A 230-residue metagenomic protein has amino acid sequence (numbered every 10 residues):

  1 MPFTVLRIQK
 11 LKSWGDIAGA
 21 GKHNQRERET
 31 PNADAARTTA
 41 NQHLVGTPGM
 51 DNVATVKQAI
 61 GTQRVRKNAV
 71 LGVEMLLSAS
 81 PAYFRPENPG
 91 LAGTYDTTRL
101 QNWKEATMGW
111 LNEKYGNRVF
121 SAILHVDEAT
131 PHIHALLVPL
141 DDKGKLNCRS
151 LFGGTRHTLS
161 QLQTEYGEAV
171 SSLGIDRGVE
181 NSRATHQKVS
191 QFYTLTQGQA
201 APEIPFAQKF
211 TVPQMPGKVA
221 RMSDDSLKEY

Functional and structural regions predicted by a protein language model:
M1-Y230: N-terminal nicking endonuclease/strand-transfer module with a His-rich metal-binding environment and a catalytic Tyr
